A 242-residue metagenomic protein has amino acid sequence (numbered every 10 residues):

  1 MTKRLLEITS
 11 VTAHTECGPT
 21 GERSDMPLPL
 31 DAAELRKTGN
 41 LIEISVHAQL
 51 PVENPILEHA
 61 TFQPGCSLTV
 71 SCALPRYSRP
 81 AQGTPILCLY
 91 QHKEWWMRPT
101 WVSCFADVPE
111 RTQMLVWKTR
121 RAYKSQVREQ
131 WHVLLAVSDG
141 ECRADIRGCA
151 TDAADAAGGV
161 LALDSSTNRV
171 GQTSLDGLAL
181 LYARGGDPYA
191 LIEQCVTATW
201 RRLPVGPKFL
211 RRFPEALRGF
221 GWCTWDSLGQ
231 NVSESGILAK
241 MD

Functional and structural regions predicted by a protein language model:
M1-D242: Carbohydrate-recognition beta-sandwich/jelly-roll modules in extracellular/periplasmic carbohydrate-active proteins
